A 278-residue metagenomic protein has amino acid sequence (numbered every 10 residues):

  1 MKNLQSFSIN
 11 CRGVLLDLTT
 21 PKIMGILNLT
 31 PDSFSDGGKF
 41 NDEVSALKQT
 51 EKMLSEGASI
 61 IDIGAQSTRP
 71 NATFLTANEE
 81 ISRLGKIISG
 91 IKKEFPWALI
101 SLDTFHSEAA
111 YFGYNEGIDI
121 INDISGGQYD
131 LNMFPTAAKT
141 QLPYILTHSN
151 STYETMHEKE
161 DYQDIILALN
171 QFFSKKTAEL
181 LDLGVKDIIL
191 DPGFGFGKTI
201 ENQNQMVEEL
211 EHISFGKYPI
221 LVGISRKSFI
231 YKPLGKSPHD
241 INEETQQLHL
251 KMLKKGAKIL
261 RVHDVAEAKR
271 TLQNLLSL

Functional and structural regions predicted by a protein language model:
K2, C11, L18, S35-V44 (+6 more regions): Active-site-adjacent loop and "lid" segments of alpha/beta metabolic enzymes
R12-I26: Replace "His-x-His-based motif
K22-I26, S59-D62, L99-S101, D119-I120 (+4 more regions): Structural preference for beta-strand elements that scaffold enzyme active sites
N28-D32: Short polar catalytic/cofactor-binding loops
K48-G64, K255: Catalytic domains of carbohydrate-active enzymes, especially glycoside hydrolases
L54, E94, S174-I188: Phosphate/pyrophosphate-binding loops at sites that engage ATP/ADP/AMP, CoA/4′-phosphopantetheine, polyphosphate
D191-P192, Q203: The catalytic core of metal-dependent phosphodiesterases that act on cyclic dinucleotides
